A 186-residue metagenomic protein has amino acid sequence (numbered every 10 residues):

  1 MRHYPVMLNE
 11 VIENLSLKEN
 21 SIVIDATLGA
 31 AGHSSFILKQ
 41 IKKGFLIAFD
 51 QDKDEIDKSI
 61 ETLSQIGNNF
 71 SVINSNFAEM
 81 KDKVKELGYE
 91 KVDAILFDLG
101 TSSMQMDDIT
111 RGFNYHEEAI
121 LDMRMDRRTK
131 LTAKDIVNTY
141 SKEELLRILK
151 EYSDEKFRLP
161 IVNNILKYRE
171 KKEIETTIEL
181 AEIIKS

Functional and structural regions predicted by a protein language model:
M1-S186: S-adenosyl-L-methionine-dependent methyltransferase catalytic core, i.e., the SAM/SAH-binding region
